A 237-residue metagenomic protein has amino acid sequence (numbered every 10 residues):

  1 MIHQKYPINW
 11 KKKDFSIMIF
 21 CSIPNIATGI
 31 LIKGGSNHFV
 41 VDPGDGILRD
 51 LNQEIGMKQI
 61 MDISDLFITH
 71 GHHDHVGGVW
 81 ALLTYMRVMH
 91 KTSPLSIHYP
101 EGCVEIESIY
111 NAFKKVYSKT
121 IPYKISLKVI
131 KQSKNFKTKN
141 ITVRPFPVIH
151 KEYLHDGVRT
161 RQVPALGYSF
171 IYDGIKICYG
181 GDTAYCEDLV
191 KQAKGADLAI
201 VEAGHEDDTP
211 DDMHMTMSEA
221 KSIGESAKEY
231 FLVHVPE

Functional and structural regions predicted by a protein language model:
M1-C178, A227-E229: Binuclear metal-dependent hydrolase catalytic cores
K176, A184-E237: Cap/insert and terminal regions of metallo-dependent hydrolase folds
